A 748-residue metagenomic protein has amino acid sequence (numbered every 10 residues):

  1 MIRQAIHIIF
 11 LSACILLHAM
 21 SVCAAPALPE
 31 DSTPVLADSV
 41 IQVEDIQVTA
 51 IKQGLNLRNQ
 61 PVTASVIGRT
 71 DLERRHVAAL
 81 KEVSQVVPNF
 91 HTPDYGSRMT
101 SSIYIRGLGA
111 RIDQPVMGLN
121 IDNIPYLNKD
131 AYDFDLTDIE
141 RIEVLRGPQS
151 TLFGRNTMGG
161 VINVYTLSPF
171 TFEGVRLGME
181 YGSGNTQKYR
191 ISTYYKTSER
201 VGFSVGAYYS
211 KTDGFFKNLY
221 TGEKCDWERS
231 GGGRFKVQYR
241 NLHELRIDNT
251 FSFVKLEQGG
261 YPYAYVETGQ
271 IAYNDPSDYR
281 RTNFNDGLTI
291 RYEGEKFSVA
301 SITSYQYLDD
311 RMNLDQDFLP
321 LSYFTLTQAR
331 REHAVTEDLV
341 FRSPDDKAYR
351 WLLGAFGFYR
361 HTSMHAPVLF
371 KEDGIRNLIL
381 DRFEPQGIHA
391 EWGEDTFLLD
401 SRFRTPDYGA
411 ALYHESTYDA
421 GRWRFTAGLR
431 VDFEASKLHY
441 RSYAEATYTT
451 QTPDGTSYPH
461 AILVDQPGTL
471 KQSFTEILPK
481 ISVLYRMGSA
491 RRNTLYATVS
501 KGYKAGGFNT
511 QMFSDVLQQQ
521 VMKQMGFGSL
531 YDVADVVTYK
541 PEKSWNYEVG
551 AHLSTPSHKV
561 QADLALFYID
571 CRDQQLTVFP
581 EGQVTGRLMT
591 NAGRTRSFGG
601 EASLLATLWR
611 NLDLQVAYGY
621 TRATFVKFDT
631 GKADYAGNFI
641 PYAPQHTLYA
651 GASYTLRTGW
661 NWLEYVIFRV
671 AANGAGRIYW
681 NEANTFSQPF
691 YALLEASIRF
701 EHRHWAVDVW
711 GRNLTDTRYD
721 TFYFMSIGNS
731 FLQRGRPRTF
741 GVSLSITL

Functional and structural regions predicted by a protein language model:
L80-V83, S102-G107, N120, V144 (+2 more regions): N-terminal periplasmic accessory domains that precede and gate Gram-negative outer-membrane beta-barrel machines
K81-I124: Extracytoplasmic beta-strand/coil segments of soluble accessory domains associated with Gram-negative outer-membrane
D122-P148: Short acidic/polar hinge/loop motifs at secondary-structure boundaries that mediate gating or recognition
G174-R176, Y181-T212, F216, Y220-Q258 (+6 more regions): Transmembrane beta-barrel wall of Gram-negative outer-membrane proteins
L219-Y220, K224, G357-R492, M525-A534 (+1 more regions): Signature of Gram-negative outer-membrane beta-barrel scaffolds
T289-L314, T494-S500, Q511, Q518-N591 (+2 more regions): Membrane-embedded beta-barrel scaffold of Gram-negative outer-membrane proteins
Q328-F356, S416, I481, A497 (+1 more regions): Conserved C-terminal beta-signal and adjacent last beta-strands/turns of outer-membrane beta-barrel proteins
R342, D346-A348, L352, D419-W423 (+4 more regions): Gram-negative outer-membrane beta-barrel transporters
